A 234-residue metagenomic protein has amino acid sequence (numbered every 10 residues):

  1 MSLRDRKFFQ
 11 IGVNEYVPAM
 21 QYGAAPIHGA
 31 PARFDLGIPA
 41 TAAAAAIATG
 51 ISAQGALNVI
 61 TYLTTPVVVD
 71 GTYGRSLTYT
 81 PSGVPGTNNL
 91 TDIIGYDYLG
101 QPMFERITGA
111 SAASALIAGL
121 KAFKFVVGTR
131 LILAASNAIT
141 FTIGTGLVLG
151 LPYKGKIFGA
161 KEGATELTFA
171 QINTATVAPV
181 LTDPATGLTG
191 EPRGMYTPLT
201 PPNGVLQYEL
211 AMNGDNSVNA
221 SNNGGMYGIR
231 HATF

Functional and structural regions predicted by a protein language model:
M1-A44, H231-F234: Short, intrinsically disordered N-terminal pre-domain segments
A40-V69, S111-I117: Surface-exposed ligand/attachment interfaces on beta-rich extracellular proteins
P66, I94, Y196-P198: Beta-strand-rich interaction surfaces with strong enrichment in secreted/lumenal proteins
D70-I132: Extended, beta-strand-rich, solvent-exposed assembly scaffolds of outer structural proteins
G74-L77, G119-A135, G194-T197, P201-E209 (+1 more regions): Noncatalytic modules at the cell exterior or secretory-pathway interfaces, chiefly beta-strand-rich lectin/adhesion
S111-F123, L151-Y153, V218-S221, H231-F234: Short, surface-exposed linear segments at secondary-structure transitions and domain or protein termini
S136-V148, G225-Y227: Edge beta-strands of jelly-roll/beta-sandwich modules across compartments, strongly enriched in secreted/luminal
G155-F234: A eukaryote-biased signal for long
